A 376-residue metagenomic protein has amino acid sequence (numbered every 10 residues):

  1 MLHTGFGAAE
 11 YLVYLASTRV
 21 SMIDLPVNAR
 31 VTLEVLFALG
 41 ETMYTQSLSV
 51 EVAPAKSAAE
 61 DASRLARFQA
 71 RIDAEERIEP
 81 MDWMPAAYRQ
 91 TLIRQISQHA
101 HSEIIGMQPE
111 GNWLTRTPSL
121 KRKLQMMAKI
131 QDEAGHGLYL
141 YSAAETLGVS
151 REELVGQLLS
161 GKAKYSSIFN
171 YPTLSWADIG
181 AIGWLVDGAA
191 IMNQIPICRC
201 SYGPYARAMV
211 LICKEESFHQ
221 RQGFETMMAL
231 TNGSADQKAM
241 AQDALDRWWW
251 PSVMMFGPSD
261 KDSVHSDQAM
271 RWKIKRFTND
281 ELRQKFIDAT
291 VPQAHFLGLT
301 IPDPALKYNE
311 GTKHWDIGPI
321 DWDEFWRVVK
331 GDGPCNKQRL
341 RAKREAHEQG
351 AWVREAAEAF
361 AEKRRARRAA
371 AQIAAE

Functional and structural regions predicted by a protein language model:
G40-E76, M81-M84, Y88, L120-R122 (+1 more regions): Extreme N-terminal leader/anchor segments
A53-L65, K129-Q157, F224-M227: Conserved alpha-helical segments that form or flank metal/cofactor-binding pockets of metalloenzymes
I78-S97, Q157-G183, C200, G233-Q237 (+1 more regions): Acidic/His metal-coordination segments adjacent to aromatic residues that form catalytic metal sites in metalloenzymes
D82-Y88, G106-A128, A190-Y205: Helix-loop segments that flank and shape redox-cofactor active sites
Y88-H99, T117-H136, I179, P204-E216 (+1 more regions): Alpha-helical scaffold segments that form or flank carboxylate-/histidine-based iron centers
Y171-Q222: Internal, conserved structured core segments that host functional sites
P204-S266: A contiguous pocket-lining binding segment that forms or flanks enzyme active sites
A239-E376: Extended, helix-rich structural scaffolds rather than catalytic motifs
